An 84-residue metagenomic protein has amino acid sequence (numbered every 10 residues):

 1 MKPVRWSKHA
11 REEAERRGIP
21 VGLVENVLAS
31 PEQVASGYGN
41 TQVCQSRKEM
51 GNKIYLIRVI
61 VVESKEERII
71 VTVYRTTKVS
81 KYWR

Functional and structural regions predicted by a protein language model:
M1-R84: Ribonuclease/tRNase effector modules and their secretory precursors
